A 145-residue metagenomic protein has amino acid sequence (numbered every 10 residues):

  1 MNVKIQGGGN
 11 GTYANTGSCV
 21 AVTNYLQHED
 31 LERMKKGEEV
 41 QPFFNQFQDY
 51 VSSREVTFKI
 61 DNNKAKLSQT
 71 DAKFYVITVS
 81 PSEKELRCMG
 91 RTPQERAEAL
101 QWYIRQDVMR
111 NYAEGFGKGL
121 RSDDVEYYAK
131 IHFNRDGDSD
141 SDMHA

Functional and structural regions predicted by a protein language model:
M1-A145: N-terminal nicking endonuclease/strand-transfer module with a His-rich metal-binding environment and a catalytic Tyr
